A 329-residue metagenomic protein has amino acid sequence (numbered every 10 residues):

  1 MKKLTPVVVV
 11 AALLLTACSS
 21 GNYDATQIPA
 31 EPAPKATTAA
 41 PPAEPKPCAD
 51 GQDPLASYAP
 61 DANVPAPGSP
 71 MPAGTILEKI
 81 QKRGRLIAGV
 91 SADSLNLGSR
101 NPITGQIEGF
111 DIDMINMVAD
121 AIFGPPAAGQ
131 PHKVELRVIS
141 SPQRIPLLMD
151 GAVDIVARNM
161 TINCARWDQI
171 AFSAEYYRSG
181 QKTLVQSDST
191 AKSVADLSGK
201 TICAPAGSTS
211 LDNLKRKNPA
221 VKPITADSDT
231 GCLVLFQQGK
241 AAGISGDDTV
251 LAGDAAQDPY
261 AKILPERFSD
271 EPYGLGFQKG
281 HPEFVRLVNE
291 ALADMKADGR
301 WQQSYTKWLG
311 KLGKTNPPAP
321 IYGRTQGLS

Functional and structural regions predicted by a protein language model:
L13-A17: C-terminal motif of bacterial Sec signal peptides marking the signal peptidase cleavage site
S19-N22: Bacterial signal peptide processing site
P29-A36, P41-I155: Extracytoplasmic small-molecule ligand-binding "clamshell" domains of the periplasmic binding protein/Venus flytrap
A39-M71, S208, L275-G313: Extended ligand-binding regions for polar small-molecule ligands
I107-G124, M160-C164, S179-L233, D248-A252: Bilobed "Venus flytrap"/periplasmic-binding protein-like clamshell domains and structurally analogous long
A127-D196: Acidic, polar ligand-binding/catalytic clefts
A157-D168, Q237-D270: A ligand-binding cleft/hinge motif common to bilobed small-molecule-binding domains
Y177-V185, A252-L292, K311-S329: Periplasmic-binding protein-like
